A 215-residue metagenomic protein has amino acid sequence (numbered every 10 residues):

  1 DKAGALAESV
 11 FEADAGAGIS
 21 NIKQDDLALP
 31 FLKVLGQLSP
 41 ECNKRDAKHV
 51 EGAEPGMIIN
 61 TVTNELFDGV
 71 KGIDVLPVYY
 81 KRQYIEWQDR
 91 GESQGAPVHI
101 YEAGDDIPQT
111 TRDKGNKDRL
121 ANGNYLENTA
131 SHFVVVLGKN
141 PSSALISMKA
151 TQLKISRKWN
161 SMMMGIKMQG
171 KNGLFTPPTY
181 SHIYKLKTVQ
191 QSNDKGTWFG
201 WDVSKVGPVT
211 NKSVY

Functional and structural regions predicted by a protein language model:
D1-S142, N193-G200, K205-T210: OB-fold ssDNA-binding interfaces and closely related basic DNA-contact patches used across DNA replication/repair
N128-V206: Extended serine/threonine-enriched, polar tracts that run as long, contiguous segments within proteins
N211-Y215: Extended, charge-rich, solvent-exposed interface segments
